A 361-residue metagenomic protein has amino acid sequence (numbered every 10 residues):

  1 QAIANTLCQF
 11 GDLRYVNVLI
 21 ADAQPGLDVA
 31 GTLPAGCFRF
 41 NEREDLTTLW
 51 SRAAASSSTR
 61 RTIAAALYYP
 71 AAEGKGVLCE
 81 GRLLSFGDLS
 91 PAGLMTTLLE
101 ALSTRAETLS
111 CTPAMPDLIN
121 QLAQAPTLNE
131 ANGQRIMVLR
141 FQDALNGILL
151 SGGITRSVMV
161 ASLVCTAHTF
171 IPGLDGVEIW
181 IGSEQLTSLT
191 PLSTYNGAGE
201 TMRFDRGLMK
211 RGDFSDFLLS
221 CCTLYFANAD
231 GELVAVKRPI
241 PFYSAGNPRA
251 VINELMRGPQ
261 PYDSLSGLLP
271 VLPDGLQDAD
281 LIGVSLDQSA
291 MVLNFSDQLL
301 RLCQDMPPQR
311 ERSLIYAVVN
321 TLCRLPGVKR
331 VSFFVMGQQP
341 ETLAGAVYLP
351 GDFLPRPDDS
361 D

Functional and structural regions predicted by a protein language model:
Q1-D361: Bimodal "functional hotspot" detector
